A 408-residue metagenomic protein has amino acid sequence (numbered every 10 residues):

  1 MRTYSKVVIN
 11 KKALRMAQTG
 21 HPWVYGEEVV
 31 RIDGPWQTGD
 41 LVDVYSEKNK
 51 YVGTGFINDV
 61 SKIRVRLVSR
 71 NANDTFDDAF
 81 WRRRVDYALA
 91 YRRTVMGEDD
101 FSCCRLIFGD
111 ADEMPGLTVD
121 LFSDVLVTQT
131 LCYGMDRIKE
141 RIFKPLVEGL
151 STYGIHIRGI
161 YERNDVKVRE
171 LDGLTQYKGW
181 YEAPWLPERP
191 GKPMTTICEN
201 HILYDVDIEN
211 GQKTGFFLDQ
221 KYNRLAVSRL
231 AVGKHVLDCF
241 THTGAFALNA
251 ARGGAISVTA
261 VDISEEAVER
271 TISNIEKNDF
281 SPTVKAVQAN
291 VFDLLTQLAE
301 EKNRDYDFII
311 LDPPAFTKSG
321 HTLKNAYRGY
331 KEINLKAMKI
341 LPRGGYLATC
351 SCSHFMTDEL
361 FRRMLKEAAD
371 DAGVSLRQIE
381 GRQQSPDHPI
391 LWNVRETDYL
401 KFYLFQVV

Functional and structural regions predicted by a protein language model:
M1-S123: Non-catalytic accessory regions of SAM-dependent methyltransferases
I107-D120, K139-F216: Non-catalytic substrate-recognition/targeting regions of SAM-dependent transferases
G233-H242: Conserved class I S-adenosyl-L-methionine
T243-I256: Conserved SAM-binding loop of SAM-dependent methyltransferases across substrates and taxa, primarily the Class I
S257-D262: Conserved SAM-binding motif I beta-strand of class I
E266-I310: S-adenosyl-L-methionine
D305, E332, Y346-V408: C-terminal catalytic and target-recognition region of SAM-dependent MTase-like enzymes, primarily methyltransferases
Y306-K336: Mobile active-site "lid"/loop adjacent to the S-adenosyl-L-methionine
